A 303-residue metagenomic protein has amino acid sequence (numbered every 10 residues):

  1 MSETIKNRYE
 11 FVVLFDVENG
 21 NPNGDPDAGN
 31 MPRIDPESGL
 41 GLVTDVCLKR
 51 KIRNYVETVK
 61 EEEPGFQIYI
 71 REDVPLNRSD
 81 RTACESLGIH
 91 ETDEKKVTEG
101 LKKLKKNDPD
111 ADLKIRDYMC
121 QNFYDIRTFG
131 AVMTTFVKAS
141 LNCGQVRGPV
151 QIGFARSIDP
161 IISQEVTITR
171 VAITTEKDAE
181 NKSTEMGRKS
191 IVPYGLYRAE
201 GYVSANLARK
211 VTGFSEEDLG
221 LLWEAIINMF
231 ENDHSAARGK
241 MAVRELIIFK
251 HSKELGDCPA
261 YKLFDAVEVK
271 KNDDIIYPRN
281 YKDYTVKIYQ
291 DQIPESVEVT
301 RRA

Functional and structural regions predicted by a protein language model:
M1-A303: RNA-binding basic/glycine-rich loop and surface signature characteristic of RAMP-family CRISPR effectors
